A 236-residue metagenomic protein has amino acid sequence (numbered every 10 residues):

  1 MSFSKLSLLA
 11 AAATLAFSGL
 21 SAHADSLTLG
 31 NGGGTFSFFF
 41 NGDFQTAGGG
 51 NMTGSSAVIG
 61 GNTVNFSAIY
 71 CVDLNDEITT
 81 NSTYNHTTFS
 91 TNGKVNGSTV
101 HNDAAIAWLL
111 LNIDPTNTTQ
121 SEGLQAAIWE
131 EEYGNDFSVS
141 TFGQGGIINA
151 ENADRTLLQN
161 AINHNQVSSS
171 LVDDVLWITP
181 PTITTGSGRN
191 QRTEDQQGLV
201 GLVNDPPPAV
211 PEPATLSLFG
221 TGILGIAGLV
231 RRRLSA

Functional and structural regions predicted by a protein language model:
M1-S26, G198-A227, A236: Short, threonine-centered small-residue motifs that mark membrane-proximal processing/anchoring sites and TM-junction
D25-P206: Short, surface-exposed polybasic-aromatic patches that bind anionic ligands, especially phosphate groups
V230-R231: Structural signal for the C-terminal ends of transmembrane alpha-helices and the immediately following loop
